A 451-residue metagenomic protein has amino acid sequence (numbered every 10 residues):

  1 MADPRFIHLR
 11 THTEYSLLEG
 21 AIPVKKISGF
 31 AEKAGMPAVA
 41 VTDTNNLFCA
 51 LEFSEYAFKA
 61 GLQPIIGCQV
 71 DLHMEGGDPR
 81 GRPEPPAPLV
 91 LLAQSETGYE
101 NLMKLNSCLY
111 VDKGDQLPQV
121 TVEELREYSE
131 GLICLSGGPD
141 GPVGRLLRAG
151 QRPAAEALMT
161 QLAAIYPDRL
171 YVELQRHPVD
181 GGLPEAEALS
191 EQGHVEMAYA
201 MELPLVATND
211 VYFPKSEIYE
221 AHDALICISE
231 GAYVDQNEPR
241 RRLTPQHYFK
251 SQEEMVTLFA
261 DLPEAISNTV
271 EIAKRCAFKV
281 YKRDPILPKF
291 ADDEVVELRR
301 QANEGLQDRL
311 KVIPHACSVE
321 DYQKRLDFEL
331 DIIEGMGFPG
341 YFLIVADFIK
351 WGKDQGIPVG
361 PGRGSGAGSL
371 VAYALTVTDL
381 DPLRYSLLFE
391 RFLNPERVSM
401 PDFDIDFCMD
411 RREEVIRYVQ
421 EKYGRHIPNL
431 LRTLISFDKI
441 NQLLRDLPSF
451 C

Functional and structural regions predicted by a protein language model:
M1-C451: Phosphodiester-processing cores and adjacent nucleic acid-binding clamps
